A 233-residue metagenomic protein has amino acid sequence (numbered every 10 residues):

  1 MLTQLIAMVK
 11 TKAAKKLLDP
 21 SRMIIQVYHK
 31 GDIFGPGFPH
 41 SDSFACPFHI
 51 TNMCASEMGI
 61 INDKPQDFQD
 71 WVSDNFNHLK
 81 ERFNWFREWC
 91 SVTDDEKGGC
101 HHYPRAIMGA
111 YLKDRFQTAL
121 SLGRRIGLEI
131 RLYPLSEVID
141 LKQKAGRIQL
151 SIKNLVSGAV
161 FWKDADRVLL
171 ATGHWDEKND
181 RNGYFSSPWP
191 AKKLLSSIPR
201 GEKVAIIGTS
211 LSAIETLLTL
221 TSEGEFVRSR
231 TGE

Functional and structural regions predicted by a protein language model:
M1-Q26, V204-S229: N-terminal Rossmann-like FAD-binding beta1-loop-alpha1 element of flavoenzymes
Y28-D114: Glycine-rich active-site loop/strand segments that organize a redox cofactor
L112, V138, L150, F161-W175 (+1 more regions): Short hydrophobic core segments
I130-I148: A conserved short coil-to-beta-strand element within the FAD-binding core of flavoproteins
P134-I139, N154-L155, P190: Conserved SAM/SAH-binding loop
L170-F226: Glycine-rich dinucleotide-binding loop and its adjacent helix/turn
